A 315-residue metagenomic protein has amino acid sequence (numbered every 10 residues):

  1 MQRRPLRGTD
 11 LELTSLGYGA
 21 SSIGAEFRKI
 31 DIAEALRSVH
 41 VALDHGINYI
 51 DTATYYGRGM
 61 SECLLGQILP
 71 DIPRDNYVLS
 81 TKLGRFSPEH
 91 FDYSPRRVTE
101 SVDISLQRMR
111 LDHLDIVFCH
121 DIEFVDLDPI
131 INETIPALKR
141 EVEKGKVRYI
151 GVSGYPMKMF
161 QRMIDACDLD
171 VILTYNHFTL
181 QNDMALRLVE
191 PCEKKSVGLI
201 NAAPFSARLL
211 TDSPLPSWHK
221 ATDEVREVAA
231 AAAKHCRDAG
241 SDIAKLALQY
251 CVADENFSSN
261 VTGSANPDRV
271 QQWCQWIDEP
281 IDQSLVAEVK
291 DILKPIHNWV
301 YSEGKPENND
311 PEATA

Functional and structural regions predicted by a protein language model:
M1-Y77: N-terminal binding-site loop/beta-alpha segment at the start of enzyme catalytic domains that lines or forms
L6, Y18, A35, I50 (+10 more regions): Conserved, mostly hydrophobic/aromatic
E12-L16, G46-N48, P73-Y77, L111-D115 (+4 more regions): Short, well-ordered coil/turn segments that N-cap beta-strands
S22-F27, F86-F91, I122-V125, L210-D212: A short acidic, helix-capping loop that chelates divalent metal ions and anchors anionic groups
F27-K29, A53-E62, S87-E89, V125-D128 (+1 more regions): Acidic-and-aromatic substrate-binding clefts and catalytic sites of carbohydrate-active enzymes
K29-A42, Y93-M109, P156-R162: Short, acidic/polar
L106-V125: Active-site groove signature of glycoside hydrolases
I122-V300, P306-A315: Beta/alpha (TIM)-barrel catalytic core signal, keyed to glycine-rich beta->alpha loops juxtaposed to Asp/Glu that bind
